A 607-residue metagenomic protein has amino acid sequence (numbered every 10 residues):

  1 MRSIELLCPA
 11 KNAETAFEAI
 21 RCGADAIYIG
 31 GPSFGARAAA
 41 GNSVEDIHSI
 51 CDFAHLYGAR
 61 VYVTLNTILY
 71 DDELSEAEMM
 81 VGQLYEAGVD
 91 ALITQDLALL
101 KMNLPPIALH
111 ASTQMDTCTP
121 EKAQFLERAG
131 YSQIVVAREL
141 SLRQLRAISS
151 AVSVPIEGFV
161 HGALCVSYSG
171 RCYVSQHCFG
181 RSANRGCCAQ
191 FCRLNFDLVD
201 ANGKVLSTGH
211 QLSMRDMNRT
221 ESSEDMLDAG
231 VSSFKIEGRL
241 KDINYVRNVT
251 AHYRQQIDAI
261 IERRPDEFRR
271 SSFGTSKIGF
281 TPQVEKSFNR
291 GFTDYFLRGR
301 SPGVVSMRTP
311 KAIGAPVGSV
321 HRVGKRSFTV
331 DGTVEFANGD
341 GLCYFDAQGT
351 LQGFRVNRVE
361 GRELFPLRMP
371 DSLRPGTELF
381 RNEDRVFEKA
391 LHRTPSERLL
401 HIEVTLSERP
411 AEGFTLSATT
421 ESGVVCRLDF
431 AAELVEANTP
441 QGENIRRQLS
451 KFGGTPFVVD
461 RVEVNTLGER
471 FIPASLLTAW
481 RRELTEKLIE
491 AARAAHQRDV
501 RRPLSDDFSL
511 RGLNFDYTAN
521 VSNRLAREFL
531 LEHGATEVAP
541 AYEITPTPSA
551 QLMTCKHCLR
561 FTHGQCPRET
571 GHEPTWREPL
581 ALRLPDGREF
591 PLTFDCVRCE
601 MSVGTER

Functional and structural regions predicted by a protein language model:
M1-C22, A26-I29, S33-A36, D46 (+5 more regions): Surface-exposed amphipathic alpha-helical tracts and adjacent flexible/coil segments at the periphery of soluble enzymes
A39-S43: An active-site metal/cofactor-coordinating segment within enzyme catalytic domains
D90: Short, conserved active-site loop motifs that form the nucleotide-linked donor/cofactor pocket
L100-P105: Short active-site loop/helix that positions an aromatic residue
Q114: Auxiliary alpha/beta "docking" domains used to position bulky ligands
C118-K122: Short, glycine/polar-rich helix-capping loops at beta-to-alpha or helix-loop-helix junctions that flank or form
